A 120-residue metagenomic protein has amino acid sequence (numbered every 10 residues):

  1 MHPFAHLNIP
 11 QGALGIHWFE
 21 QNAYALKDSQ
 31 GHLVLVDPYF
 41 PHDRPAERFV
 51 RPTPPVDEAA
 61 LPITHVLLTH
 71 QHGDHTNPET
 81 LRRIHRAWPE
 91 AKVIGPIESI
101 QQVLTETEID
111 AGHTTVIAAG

Functional and structural regions predicted by a protein language model:
M1-Q11, V93-G120: Metallo-beta-lactamase
F4, A25, S29-L68, E79-R83: Pre-active-site segment of Zn-dependent metallo-hydrolases
Q21-A23: Short hydrophobic/aromatic beta-strand or adjacent loop that forms the aromatic wall/cage of a ligand/substrate-binding
H32, A87-K92: A short helix->loop->beta-strand "cap" motif at the edges of active sites that frequently abuts
P38-P41, Q71, E98, G120: Active-site metal-binding loops of divalent metal-dependent hydrolases
H42-D43, H72-T76, I100-V103: Active-site environment of divalent metal-dependent phosphoester hydrolases
L68-Q71, P78, I94-P96: Glycine/small-residue-rich loop that forms an oxyanion/phosphate-binding "nest" at active or ligand-binding sites
N77-A87, Q102-E106: Metal-dependent catalytic neighborhoods of phosphoester/phosphodiester hydrolases
